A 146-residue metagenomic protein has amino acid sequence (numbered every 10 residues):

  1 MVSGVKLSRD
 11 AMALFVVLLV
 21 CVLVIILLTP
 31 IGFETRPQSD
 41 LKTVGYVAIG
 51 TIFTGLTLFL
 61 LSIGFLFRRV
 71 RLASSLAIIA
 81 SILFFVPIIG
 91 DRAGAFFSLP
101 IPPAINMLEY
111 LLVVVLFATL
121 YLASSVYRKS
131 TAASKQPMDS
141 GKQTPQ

Functional and structural regions predicted by a protein language model:
M1-I25, S124-A132, G141, P145: Cytosolic juxtamembrane helix and N-cap/initiation of the first transmembrane helix
M12-V22, Y46, S75-S81, L116-A123: Polytopic transmembrane helical bundles with strong interfacial aromatic enrichment
L14-T57, P87: Hydrophobic transmembrane helix segments
V17, V47-T54, L76-I79, L83 (+1 more regions): Physicochemical signature of membrane-embedded alpha-helices that form the seven-helix bundle of GPCRs, emphasizing
T35-A48, P87-L111: Interfacial non-cytosolic loop connecting adjacent transmembrane helices
G55-F65, L122-S125: Alpha-helical transmembrane segments in multipass membrane proteins, preferentially the mid-helix core
L60-F85: Loop-to-transmembrane helix junctions at the membrane interface
S98-T131, P137: Alpha-helical membrane-associated segments of multi-pass integral membrane proteins
